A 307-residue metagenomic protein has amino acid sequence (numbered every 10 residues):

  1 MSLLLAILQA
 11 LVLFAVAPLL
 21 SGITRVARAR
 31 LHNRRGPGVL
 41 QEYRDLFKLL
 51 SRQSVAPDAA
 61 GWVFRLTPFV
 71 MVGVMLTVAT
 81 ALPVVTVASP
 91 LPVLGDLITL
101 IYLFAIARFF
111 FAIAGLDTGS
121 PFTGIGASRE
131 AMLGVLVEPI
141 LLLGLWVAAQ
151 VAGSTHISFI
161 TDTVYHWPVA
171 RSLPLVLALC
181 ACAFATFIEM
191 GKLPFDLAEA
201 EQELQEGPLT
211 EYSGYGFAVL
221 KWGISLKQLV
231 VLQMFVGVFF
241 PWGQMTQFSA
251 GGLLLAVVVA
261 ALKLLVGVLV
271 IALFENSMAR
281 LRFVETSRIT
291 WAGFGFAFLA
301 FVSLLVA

Functional and structural regions predicted by a protein language model:
M1-R282, S287-A307: Alpha-helical transmembrane segments of multi-pass membrane proteins predominantly involved in bioenergetics
